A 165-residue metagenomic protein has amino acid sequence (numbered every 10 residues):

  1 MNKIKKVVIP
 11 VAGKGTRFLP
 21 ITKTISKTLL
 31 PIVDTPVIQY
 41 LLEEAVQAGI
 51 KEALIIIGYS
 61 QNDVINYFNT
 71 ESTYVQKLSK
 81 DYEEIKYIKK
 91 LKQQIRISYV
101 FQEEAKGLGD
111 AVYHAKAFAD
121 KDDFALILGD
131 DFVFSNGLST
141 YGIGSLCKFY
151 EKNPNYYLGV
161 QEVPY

Functional and structural regions predicted by a protein language model:
N2-I9, R17, T35-L126, V133-L138: Conserved N-terminal catalytic core of the sugar/cofactor nucleotidyltransferase
K14, I25, S60: A generic "binding-loop/recognition-motif" signal
T24, T28, E71-V75, G142-L146: A glycine- and small-aliphatic-rich helix-loop capping segment at beta-alpha/alpha-beta transitions that lines
T24-Q39: Short catalytic helix/loop segments, enriched in acidic residues and glycine and frequently bearing histidine
S26, Q94-R96, N153: A generic structural signal for alpha->beta connector loops
L29, I97-Y99, Y156-L158: Conserved beta-strand scaffold positions in the cores of enzyme catalytic domains, especially in NTP/NDP-utilizing
F134-Y165: Conserved core of the sugar-phosphate nucleotidyltransferase
